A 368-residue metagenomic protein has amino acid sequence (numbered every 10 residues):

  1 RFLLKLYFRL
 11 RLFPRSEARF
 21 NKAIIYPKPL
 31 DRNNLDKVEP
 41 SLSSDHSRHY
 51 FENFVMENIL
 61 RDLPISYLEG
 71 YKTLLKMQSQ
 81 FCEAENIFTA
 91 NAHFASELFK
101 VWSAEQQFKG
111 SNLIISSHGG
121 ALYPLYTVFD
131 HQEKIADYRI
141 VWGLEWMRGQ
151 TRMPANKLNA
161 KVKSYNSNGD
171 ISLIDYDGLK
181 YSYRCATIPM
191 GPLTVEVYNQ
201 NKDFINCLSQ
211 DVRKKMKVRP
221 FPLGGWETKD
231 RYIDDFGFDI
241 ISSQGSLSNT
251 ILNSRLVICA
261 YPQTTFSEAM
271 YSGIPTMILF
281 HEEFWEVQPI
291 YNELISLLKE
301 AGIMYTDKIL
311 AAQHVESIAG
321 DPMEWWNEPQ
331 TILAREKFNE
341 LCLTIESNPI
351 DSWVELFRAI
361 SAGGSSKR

Functional and structural regions predicted by a protein language model:
R1-R368: Catalytic-core helical/loop segments in enzymes performing group transfer/polymerization on anionic/lipid-linked
